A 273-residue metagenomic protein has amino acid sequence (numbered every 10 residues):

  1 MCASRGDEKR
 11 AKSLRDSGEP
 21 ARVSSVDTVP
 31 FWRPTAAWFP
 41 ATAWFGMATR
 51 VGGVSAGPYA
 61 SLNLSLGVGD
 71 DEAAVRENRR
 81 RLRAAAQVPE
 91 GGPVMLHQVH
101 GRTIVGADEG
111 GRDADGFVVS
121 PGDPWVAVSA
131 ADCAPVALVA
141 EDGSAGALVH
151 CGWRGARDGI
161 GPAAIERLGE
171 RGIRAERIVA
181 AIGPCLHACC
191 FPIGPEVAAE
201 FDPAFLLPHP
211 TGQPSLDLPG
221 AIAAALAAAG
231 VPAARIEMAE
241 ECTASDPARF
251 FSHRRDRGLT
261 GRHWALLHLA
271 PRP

Functional and structural regions predicted by a protein language model:
C2-P273: Active-site microenvironment for binding and transforming phosphate-containing groups
